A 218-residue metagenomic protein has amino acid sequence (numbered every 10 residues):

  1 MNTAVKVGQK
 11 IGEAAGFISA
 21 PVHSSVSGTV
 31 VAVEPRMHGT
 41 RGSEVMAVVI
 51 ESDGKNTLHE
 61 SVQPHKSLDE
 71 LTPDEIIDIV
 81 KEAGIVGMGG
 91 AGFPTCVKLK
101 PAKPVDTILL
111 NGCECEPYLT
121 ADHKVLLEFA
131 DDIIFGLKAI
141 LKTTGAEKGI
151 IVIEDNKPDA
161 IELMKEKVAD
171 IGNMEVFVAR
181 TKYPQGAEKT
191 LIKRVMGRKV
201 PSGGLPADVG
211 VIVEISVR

Functional and structural regions predicted by a protein language model:
N2-S19, E34, V45-E51: Short hydrophobic beta/alpha edge segments that flank linear recognition/processing sites
E13-S25, G39-S43, L58-E60: Short, Lys/Arg- and Gly-enriched loop/turn segments at beta-strand edges
G28-V30: Conserved hydrophobic positions within beta-strands
A32, M37-M88, F93, A102-K103 (+2 more regions): Acidic low-complexity segments
N56-E60, I108-D122, S202: Gly-rich Lys/Arg/Thr-decorated short loops/hinges at beta-loop-alpha junctions or inter-strand turns that position
S61-Q63, A91, V97-L99, L119-H123 (+2 more regions): Short acidic, glycine/serine/threonine-rich loops at helix termini
L127-T143: Histidine-anchored nucleotide/phosphate-binding helix
E147-R218: Hydrophobic alpha-helical positions that pack around
